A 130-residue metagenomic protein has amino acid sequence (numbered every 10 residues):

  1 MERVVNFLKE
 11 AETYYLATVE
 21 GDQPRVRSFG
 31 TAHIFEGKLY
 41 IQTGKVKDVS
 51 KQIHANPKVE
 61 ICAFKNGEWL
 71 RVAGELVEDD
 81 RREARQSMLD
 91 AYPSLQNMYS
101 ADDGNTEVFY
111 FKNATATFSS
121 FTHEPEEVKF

Functional and structural regions predicted by a protein language model:
N6-E20, V59-I61: A short, Trp-centered hydrophobic/proline-enriched beta-strand micro-motif
A11, N56, Y92: Acidic-histidine catalytic/liganding microenvironments
F29-A32, G74-L76: Hydrophobic/aromatic beta-strand elements that line small-molecule binding cavities or substrate pockets in beta-rich
A32-G67: A short mixed-secondary-structure module that forms the rim of ligand-binding clefts
R71-F130: Charged, gly/pro-rich active-site loop segments
